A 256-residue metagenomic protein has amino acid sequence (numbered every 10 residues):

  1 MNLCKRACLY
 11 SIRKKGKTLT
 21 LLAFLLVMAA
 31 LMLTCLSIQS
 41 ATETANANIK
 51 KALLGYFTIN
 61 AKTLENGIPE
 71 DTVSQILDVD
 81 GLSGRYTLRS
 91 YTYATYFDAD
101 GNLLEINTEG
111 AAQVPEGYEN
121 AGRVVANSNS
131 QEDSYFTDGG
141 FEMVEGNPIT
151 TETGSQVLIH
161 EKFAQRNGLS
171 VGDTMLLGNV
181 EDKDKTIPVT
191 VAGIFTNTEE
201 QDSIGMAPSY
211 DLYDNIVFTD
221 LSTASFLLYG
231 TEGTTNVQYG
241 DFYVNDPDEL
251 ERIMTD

Functional and structural regions predicted by a protein language model:
M1-T20: Feature of multi-pass inner-membrane transport and sensor proteins that recognizes transmembrane helices together
N2-R6, S37, T186: Charged, alpha-helix-enriched surfaces in structured cytosolic catalytic cores of large nucleotide-utilizing machines
K17-L19, V27-F57: Alpha-helical transmembrane segments
N48-I59, T63-D256: Basic-flanked hydrophobic alpha-helices used for secretion and membrane insertion
